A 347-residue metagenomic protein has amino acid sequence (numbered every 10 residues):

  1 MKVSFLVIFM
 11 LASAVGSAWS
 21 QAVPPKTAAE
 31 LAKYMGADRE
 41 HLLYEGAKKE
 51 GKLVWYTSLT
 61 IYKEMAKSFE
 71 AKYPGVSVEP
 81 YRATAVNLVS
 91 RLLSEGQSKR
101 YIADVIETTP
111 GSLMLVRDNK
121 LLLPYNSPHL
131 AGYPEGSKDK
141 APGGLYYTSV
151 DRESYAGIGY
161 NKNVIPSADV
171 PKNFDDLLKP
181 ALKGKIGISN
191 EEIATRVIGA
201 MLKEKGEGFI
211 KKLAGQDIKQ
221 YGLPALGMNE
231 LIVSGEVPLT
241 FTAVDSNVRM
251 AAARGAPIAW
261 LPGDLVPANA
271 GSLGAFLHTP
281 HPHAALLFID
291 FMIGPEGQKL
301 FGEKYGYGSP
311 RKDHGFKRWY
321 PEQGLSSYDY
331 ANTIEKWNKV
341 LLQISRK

Functional and structural regions predicted by a protein language model:
A37-K48, V54, S58-S77, E303-G306: Short, polar/charged alpha-helical segment
Y56-E70, V78-G96, R100-E236: Extracytoplasmic ligand-binding site segments that recognize negatively charged/polar headgroups
S112-L115, P238-P257: A ligand-binding cleft/hinge motif common to bilobed small-molecule-binding domains
G132-E135, S154-Y155, K212-G215, K219-G222 (+3 more regions): Periplasmic-binding protein-like
G157-V164, M201, N269-H281, L300: A bilobed periplasmic-binding-protein/Venus flytrap-type ligand-binding module shared by bacterial periplasmic
L182-S189, I193, M292-G315: Periplasmic-binding protein-like
F209-L213, G271, P280-M292, L300-F301: Short amphipathic alpha-helical coupling segments at ligand-binding clamshell hinges and other catalytic/signaling
D313-K347: Extracellular/periplasmic bilobal clamshell ligand-binding domains
